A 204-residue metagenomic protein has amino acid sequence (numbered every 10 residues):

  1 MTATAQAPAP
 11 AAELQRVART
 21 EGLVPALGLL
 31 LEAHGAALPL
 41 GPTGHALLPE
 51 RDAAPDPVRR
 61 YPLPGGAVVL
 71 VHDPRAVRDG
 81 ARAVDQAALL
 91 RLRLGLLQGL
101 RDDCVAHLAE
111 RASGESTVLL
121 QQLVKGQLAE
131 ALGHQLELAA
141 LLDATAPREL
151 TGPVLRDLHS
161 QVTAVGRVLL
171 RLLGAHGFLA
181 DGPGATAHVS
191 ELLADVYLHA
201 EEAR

Functional and structural regions predicted by a protein language model:
M1-A36, L40-T43, G65-G66, L170-R204: Glycine-rich phosphate/cofactor-binding loops in nucleotide/flavin-utilizing enzymes
M1-T2, A36, L40-T43, P49-D85 (+3 more regions): Generic structural signal for short, solvent-exposed loop/turn connectors between secondary structure elements
A9, D79, Q86, A106 (+6 more regions): Generic, low-specificity signal for short hydrophobic/alpha-helical stretches with a mild N-terminal bias, encompassing
H45, E50-G133: Glycine-rich beta->alpha junctions and the first turn(s) of the following alpha-helix
L94, A109, S113, T151-P153 (+2 more regions): Mixed-charge, polar/low-complexity N-terminal
G95, D102, G126-L136, R156-R167 (+1 more regions): Generic structural signal for well-ordered, non-transmembrane alpha-helical segments in soluble/cytosolic regions
S116, L132-T163, L170-A180: C-terminal helix-coil-helix/basic helical segment that borders enzyme active sites and/or dimer interfaces and provides
